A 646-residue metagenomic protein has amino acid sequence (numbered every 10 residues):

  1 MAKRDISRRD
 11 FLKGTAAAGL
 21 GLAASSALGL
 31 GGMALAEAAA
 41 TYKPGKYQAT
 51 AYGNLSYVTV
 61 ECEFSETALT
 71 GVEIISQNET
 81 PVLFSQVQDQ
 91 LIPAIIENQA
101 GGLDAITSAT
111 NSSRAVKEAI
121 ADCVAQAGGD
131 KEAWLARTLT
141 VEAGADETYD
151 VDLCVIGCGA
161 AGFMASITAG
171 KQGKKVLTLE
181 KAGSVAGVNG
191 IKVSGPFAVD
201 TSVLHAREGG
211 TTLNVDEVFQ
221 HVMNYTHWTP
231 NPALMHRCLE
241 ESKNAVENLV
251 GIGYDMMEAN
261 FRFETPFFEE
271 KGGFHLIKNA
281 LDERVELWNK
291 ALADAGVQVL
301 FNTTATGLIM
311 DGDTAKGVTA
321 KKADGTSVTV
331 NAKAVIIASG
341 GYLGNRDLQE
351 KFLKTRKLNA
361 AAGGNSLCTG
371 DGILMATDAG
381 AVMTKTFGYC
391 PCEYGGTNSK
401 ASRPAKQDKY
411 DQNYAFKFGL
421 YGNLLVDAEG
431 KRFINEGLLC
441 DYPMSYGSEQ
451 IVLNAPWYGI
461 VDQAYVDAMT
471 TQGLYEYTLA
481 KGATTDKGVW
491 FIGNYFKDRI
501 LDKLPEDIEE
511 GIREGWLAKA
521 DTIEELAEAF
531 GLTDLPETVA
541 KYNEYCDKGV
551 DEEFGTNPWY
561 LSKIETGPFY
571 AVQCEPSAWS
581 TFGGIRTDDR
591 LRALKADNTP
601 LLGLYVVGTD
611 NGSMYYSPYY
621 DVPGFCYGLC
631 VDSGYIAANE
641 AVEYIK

Functional and structural regions predicted by a protein language model:
A2-L22: N-terminal secretory signal peptides and thylakoid transit peptides that target proteins across membranes
R4, S26-Q48, E61, R137-T148: C-terminal segment of N-terminal export signals and the immediately downstream linker at the start of the mature
A40-R137: Active-site- and interface-proximal helix/loop "cap" or "latch" segments in soluble metabolic and energy-transducing
L153-L177: N-terminal Rossmann-like FAD-binding beta1-loop-alpha1 element of flavoenzymes
S184-Q298, D347, L425, R432 (+1 more regions): Conserved N-terminal/central alpha/beta ligand/cofactor-binding core
G307, T522, T533-P618: A glycine-rich dinucleotide-binding beta-alpha-beta segment and adjacent secondary-structure elements that constitute
T326, N331-K400, G624-C630, I636: Glycine-rich loop(s) and the adjacent beta-strand/alpha-helix scaffold that form part
I373-M375, V382-A529: An anion/pyrophosphate-binding glycine-rich loop and adjacent beta-alpha core in soluble alpha-beta enzymes
